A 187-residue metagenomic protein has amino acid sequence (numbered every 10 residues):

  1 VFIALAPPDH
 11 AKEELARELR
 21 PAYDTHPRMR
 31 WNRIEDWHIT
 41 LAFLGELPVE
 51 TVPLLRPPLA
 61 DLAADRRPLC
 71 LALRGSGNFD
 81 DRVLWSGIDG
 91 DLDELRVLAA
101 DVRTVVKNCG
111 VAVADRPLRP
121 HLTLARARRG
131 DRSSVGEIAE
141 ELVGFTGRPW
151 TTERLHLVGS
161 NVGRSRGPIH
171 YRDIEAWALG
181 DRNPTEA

Functional and structural regions predicted by a protein language model:
V1-A187: Histidine-dependent nucleotide/RNA phosphoesterase domain, centered on the 2H-phosphoesterase fold with its duplicated
